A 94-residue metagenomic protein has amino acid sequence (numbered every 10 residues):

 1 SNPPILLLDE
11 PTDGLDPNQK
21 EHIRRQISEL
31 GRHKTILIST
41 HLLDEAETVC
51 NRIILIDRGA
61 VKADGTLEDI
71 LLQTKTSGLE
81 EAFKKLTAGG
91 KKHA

Functional and structural regions predicted by a protein language model:
S1-P4, H33: A short, proline-enriched helix->beta-strand linker immediately N-terminal to the Walker B motif in ABC-type P-loop
L6-E10: Catalytic Walker B motif of ABC-type/P-loop ATPase nucleotide-binding domains
T12-D13, L43: Short loop immediately C-terminal to the Walker-B catalytic DE motif in ABC-type ATPase nucleotide-binding domains
K20-R32: Helical segment within the ABC ATPase nucleotide-binding domain
H33-H41: Conserved H-loop
A46-T48: A short, surface-exposed alpha-helical micro-motif characterized by mixed small hydrophobic and charged/polar residues
D64-G65: ABC ATPase "signature
